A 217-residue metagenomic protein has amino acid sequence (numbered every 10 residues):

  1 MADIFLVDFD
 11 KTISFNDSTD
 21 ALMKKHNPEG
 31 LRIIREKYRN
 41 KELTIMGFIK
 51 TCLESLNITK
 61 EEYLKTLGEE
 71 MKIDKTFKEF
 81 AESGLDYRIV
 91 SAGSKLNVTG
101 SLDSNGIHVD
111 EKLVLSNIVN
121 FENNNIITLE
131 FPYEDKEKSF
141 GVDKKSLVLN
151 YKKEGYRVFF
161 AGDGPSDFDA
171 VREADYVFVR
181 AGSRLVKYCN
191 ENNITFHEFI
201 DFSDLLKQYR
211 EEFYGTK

Functional and structural regions predicted by a protein language model:
A2-G106, E111-I118: Alpha-helical substrate-recognition element adjacent to the catalytic core
K75-R88, G93-K217: C-terminal cap/substrate-recognition subdomain and adjoining C-terminal extension of metal-dependent phosphatase-like
